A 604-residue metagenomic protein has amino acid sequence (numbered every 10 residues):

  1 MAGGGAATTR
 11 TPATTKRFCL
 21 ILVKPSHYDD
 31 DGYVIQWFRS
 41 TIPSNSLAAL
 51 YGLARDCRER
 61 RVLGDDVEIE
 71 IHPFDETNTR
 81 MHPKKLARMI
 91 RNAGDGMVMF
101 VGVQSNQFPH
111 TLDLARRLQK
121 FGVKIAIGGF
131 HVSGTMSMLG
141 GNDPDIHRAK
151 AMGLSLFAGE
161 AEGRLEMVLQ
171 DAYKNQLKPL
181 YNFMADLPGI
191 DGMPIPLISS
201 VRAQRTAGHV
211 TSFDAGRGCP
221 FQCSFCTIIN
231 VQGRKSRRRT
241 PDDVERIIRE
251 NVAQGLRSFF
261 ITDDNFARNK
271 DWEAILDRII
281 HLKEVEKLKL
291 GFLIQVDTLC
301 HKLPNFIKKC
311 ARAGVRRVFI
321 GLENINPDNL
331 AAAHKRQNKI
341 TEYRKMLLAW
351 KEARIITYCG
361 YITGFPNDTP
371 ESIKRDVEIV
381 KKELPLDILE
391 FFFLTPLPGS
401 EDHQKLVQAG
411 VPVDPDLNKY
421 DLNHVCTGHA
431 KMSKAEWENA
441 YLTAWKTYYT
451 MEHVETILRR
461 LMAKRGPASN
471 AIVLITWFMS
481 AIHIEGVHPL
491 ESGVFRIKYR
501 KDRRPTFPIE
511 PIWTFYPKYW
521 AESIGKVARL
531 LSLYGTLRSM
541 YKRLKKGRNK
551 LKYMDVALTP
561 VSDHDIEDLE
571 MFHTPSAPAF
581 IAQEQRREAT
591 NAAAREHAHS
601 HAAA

Functional and structural regions predicted by a protein language model:
M1-L22, R91-G96, L114-R117, L406 (+1 more regions): Radical SAM enzyme core and accessory elements
A2-Q254: Acidic, low-complexity intrinsically disordered segments
L22, F100, I127, I261-D263 (+2 more regions): Conserved beta-strand positions
P25, V103-Q104, G128-H131, D297 (+3 more regions): Histidine-centered beta-alpha loop that forms part of the nucleotide-sugar donor binding/catalytic region in diverse
D29-D30, V132-M138, R164-L165, F221 (+5 more regions): Flexible glycine/acidic-rich beta-alpha junction loops that bind and position SAM and/or redox cofactors in anaerobic
R61-G64, L118-V123, L282-K289, A353-R354 (+1 more regions): Short helix-capping segments at alpha-helix termini
G140-E166, K309-R317, R375-F391: Structural recognition of alpha->loop->beta junctions
D191-Y358, T363-F365, P370-E371, R375-E378: Radical SAM [4Fe-4S] cluster-binding motif and immediate context
